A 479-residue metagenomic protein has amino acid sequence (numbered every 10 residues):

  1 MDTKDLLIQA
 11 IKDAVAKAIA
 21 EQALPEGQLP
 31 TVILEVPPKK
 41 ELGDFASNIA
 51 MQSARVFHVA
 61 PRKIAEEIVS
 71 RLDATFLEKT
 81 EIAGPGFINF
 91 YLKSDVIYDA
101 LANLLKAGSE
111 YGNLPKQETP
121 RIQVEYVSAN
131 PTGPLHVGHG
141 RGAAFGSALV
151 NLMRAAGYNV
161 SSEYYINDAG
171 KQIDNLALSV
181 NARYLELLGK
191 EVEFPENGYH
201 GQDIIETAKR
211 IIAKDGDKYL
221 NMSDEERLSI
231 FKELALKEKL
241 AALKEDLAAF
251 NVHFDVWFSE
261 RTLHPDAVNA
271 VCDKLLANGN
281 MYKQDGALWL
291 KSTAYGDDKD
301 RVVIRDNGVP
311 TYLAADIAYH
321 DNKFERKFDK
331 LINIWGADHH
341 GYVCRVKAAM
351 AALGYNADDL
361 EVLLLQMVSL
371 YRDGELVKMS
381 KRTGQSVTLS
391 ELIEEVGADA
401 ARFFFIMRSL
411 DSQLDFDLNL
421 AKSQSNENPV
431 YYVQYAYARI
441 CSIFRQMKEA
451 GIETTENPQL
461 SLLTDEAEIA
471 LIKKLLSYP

Functional and structural regions predicted by a protein language model:
M1-Y98, S109-P479: Non-catalytic interaction-recognition regions
D99-L104: Short, charged, solvent-exposed linker or helix-capping segments at domain edges/interfaces that act as flexible hinges
